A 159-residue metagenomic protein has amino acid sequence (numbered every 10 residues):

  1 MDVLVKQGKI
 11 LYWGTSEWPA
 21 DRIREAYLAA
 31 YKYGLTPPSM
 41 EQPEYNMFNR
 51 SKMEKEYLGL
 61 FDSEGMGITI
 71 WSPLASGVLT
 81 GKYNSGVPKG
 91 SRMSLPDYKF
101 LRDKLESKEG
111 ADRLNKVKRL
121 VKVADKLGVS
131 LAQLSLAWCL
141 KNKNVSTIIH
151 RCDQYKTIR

Functional and structural regions predicted by a protein language model:
M1-R159: Beta/alpha (TIM)-barrel catalytic core signal, keyed to glycine-rich beta->alpha loops juxtaposed to Asp/Glu that bind
